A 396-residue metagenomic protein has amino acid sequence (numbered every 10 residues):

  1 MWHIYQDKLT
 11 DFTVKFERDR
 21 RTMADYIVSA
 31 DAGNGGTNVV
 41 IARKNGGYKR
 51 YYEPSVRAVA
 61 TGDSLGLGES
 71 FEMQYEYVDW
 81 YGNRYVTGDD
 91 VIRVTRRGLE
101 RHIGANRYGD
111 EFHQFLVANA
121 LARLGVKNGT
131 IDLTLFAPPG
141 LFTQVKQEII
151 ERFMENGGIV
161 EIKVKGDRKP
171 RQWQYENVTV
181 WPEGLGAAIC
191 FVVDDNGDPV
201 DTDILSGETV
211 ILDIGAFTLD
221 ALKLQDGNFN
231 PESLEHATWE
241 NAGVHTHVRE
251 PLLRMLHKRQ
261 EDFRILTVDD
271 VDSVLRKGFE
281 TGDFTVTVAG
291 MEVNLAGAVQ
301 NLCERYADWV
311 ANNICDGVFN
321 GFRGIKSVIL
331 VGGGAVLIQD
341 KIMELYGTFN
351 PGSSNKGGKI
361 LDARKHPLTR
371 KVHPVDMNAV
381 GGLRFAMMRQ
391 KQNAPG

Functional and structural regions predicted by a protein language model:
W2-V210, F229-L234, E240-N241, G282 (+3 more regions): Nucleotide/phosphate-binding catalytic cleft detector across ATP-hydrolyzing and phosphate-transferring enzymes
T37-I41, L219-L224: Short beta-strand scaffold segments in enzyme catalytic cores
K223-V274: Long, well-ordered mid-to-C-terminal structural blocks that present hydrophobic/aromatic surfaces
H257-N301: A mobile "lid/hinge" subdomain adjacent to the ATP/sugar-phosphate binding pocket shared across diverse ATP-dependent
